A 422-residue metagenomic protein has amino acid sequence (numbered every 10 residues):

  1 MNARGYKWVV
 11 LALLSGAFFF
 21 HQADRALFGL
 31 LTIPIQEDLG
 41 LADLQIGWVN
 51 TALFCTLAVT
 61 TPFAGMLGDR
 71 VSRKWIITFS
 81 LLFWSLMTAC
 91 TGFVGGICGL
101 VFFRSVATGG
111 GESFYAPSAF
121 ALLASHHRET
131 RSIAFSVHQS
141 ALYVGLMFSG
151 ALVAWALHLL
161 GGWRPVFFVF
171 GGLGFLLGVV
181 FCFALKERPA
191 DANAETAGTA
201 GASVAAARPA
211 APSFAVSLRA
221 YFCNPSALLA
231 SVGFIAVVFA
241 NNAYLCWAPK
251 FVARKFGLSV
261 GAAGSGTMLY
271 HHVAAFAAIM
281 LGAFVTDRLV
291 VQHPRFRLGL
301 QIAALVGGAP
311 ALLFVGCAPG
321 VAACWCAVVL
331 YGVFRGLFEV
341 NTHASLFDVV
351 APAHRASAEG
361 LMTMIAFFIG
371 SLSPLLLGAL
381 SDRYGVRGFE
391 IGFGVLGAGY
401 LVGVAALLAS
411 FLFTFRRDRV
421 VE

Functional and structural regions predicted by a protein language model:
M1-A3, P189-S231, K255: Juxtamembrane intracellular "pre-TM" segments in multi-pass secondary transporters
A26, F54-P62, L146-M147, H272-M280 (+1 more regions): Residue-level signature of mid-helix packing/kink "hotspots" within the transmembrane helices of 12-pass Major
F28-G29, N224-I279, E339, H343 (+1 more regions): Extracytoplasmic gate region of multi-pass secondary transporters
V59-I97: Conserved MFS/SLC helix-loop-helix module at the cytosolic interface between two early adjacent transmembrane helices
W75-A89, R297-L312: Structural signature of the two symmetry-related core transmembrane helices
M87, C98-S113, A322-L337: Hydrophobic core of transmembrane alpha-helices in multi-pass small-molecule transporters, especially MFS/SLC-type
F102-L142: Cytoplasmic helix-loop-helix junction between adjacent transmembrane helices in 12-TM secondary transporters
H138, L142-E187: Helix-loop-helix hairpin linking two adjacent transmembrane segments in secondary transporters
